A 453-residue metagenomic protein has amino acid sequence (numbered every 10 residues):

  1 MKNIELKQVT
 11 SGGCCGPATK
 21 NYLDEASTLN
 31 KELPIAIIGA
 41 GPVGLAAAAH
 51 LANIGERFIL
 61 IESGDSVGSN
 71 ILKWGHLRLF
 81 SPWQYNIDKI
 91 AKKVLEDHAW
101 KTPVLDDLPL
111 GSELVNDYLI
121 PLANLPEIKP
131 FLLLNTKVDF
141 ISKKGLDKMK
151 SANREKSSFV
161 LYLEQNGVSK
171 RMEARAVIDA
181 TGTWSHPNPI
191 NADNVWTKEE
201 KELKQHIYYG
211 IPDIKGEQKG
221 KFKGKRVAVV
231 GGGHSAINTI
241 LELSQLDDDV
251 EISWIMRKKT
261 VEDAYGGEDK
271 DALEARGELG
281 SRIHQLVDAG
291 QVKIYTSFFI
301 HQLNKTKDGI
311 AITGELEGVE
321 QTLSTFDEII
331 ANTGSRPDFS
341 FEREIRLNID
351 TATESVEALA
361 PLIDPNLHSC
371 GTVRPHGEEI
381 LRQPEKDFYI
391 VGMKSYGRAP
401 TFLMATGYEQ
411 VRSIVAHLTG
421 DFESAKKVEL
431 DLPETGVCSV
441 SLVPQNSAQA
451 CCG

Functional and structural regions predicted by a protein language model:
K2-Y22, R336, T351-G453: C-terminal, flexible cofactor-proximal segment of oxidoreductases
G12-L29, G111, D179-L246, I252 (+2 more regions): Glycine-rich dinucleotide-binding loop and its adjacent helix/turn
L33-L60, A236-L246: N-terminal Rossmann-like FAD-binding beta1-loop-alpha1 element of flavoenzymes
P34, R57, R226, D249-S253 (+1 more regions): Residues at the starts of beta-strands that form the adenosine-phosphate
V43, S66, W184, S235 (+1 more regions): Conserved Rossmann-like nucleotide-cofactor binding loop
S66-D117, P212-G216, W254-L273, K386: Glycine-rich active-site loop/strand segments that organize a redox cofactor
T102-A176, A180-S185, H301-I312, T325-E328: Feature captures the FAD/FMN-dependent oxidoreductase FAD-binding
S244-T351, A416, F422-E434: A Rossmann-like FAD-binding core segment of flavoenzymes
